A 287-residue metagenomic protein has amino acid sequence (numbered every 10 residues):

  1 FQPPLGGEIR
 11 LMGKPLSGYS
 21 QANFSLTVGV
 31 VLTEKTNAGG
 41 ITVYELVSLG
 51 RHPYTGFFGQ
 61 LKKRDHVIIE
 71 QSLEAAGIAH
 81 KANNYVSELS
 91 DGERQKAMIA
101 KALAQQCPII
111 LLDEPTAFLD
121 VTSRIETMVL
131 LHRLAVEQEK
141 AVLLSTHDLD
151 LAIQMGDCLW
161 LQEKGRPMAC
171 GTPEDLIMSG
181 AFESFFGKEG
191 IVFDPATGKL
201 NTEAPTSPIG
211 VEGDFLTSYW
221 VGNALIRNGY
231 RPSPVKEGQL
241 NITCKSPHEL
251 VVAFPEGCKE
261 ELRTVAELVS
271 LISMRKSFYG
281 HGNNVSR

Functional and structural regions predicted by a protein language model:
G7-P15: Conserved ABC transporter NBD signature motif
S48, K63-K81: Conserved ABC ATPase "signature" region
Q60, Y85-L89, E93: Conserved ABC ATPase signature
I110-D113: Catalytic Walker B motif of ABC-type/P-loop ATPase nucleotide-binding domains
V121-S123: Helix N-cap at the start of a conserved alpha-helix in ABC-type nucleotide-binding domains
I125-E137: Helical segment within the ABC ATPase nucleotide-binding domain
T146-H147: H-loop/switch region of ABC-family ATPase nucleotide-binding domains
